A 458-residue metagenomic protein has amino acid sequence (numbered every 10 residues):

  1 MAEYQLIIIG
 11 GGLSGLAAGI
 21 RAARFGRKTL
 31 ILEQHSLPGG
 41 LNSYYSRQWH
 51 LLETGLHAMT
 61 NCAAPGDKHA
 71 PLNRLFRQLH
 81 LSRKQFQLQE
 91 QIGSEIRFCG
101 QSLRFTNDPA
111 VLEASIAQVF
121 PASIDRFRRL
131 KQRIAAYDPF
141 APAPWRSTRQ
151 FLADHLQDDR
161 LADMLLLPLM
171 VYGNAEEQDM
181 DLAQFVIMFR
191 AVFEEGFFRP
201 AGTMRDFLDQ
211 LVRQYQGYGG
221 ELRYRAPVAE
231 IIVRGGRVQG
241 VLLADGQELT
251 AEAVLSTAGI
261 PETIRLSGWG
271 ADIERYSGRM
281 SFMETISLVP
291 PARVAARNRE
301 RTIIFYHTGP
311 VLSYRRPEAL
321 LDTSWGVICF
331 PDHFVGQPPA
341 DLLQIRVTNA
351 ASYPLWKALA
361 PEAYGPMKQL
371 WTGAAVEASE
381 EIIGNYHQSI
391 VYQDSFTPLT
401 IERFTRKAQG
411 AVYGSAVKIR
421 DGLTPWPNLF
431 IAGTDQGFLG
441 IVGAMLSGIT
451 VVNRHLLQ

Functional and structural regions predicted by a protein language model:
A2-A122: N-terminal glycine-rich phosphate/pyrophosphate-binding loop and immediately adjacent elements
A63, D67, A141-T148, A191-R213 (+1 more regions): Short beta-strand to alpha-helix junction loop
F98-L182: Rossmann-like flavin
A162-A175, G326-V327, E381-F438: A glycine-rich dinucleotide-binding beta-alpha-beta segment and adjacent secondary-structure elements that constitute
M188-V238, L242: Helical element adjacent to the flavin cofactor pocket in flavoenzyme catalytic cores
A229-P339: Mid-domain catalytic core of redox enzymes that form a hydrophobic substrate pocket/lid adjacent to a catalytic redox
P291-F396: C-terminal segments that line or cap access tunnels to active or ligand-binding sites in enzymes and enzyme-associated
T434-L456: A conserved FAD-binding loop/helix module that cradles the flavin
